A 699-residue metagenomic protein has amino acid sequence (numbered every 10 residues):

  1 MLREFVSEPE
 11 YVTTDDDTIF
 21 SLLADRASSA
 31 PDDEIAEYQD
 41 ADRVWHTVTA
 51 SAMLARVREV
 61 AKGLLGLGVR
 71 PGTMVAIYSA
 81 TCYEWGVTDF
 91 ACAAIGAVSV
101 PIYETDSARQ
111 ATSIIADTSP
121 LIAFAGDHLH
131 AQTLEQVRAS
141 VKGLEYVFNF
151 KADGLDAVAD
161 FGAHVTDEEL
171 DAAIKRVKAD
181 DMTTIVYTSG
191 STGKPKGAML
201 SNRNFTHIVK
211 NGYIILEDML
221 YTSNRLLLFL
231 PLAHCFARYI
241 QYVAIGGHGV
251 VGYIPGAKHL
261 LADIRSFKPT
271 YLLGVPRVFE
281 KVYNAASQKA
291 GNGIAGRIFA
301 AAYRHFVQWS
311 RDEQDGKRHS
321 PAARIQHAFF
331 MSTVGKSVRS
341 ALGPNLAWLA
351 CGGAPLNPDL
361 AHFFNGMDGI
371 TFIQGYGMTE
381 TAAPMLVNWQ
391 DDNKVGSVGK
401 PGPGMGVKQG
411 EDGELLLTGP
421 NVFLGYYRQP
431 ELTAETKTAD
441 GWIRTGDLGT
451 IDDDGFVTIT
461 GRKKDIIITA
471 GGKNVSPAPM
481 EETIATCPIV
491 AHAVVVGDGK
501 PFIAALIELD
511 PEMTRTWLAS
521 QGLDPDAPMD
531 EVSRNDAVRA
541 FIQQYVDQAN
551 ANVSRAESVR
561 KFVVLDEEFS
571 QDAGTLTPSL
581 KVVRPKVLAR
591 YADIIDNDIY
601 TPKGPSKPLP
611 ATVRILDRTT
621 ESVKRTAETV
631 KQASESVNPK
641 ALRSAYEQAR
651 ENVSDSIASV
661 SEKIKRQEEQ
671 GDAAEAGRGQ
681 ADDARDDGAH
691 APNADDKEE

Functional and structural regions predicted by a protein language model:
D32-E34, N149, V165-Y187, K194 (+1 more regions): Conserved pre-ATP/AMP-binding loop-to-beta segment of ANL
A36-F90, S107-T112, A159-G162, N202-R203: Conserved AMP-binding/adenylate-forming core of the ANL superfamily
D42, L129-A179, A286-S337: ANL superfamily adenylate-forming
T47-S51, T183-V209: Conserved AMP-binding A3 loop
L67, A94-F161: Structural core segment of the AMP-binding/adenylate-forming
T73, D89, D106-Q136, I208-L227 (+3 more regions): Conserved ATP-dependent adenylate/AMP-binding module captured primarily in the ANL superfamily
T206-R225, L232-K336, N345, M367: Conserved AMP-binding/adenylation subdomain of ANL enzymes
P401, K408-G410, E414-T469: Conserved ATP-binding/catalytic segment of the ANL
